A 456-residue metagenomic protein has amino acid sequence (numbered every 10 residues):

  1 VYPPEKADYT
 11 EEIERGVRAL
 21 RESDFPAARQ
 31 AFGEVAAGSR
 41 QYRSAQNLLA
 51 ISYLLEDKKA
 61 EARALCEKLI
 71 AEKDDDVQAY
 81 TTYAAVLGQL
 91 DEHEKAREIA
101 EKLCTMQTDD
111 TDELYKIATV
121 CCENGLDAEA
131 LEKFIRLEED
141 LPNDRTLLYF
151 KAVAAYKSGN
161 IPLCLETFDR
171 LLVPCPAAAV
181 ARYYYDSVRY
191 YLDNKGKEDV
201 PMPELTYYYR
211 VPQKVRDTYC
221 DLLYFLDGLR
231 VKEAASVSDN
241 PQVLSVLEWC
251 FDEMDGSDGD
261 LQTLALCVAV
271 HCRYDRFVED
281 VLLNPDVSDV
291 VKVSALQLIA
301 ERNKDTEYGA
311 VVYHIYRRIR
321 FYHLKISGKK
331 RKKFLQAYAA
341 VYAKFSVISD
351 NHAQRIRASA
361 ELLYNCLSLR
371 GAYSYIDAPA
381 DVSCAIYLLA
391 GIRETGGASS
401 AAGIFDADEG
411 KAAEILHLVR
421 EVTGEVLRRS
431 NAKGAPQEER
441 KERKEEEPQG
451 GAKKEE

Functional and structural regions predicted by a protein language model:
V1-E11, V215-Y219, L229-D239, V246-M254 (+1 more regions): TPR-adjacent "capping" and linker segments in tetratricopeptide-repeat scaffold/adaptor proteins
E5-A37, L48, L55: Alpha-helical segment of the N-proximal tetratricopeptide repeat
T10, R43-S44, V77-Q78, D112 (+3 more regions): Start-of-helix register in tetratricopeptide repeats
R40, D74, T108, L141-P142 (+1 more regions): Short coil turns that delineate tetratricopeptide repeat
